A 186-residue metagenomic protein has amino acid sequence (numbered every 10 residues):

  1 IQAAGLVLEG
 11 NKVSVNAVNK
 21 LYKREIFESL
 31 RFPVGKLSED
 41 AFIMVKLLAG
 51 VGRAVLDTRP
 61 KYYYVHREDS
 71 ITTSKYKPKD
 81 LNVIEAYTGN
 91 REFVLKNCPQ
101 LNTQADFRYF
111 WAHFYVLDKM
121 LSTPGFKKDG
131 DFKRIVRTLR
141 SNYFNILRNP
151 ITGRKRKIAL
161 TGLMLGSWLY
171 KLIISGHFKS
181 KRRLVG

Functional and structural regions predicted by a protein language model:
I1-V55, V65-P78: Donor-binding/catalytic cores of nucleotide-activated saccharide and glycerol-phosphate transferases/polymerases
A17, A105, G153-R154: Short alpha-helical segments used as structural interaction elements across diverse proteins
I43, A86, Y109: Catalytic-loop motifs flanking and including active-site residues across diverse enzymes
V55-D57, Q104: A structural signal for short, well-ordered beta-strand segments and their strand-loop junctions that often border
P60-E68, S74-L101, H113-N145: Catalytic core of nucleotide-sugar-dependent glycosyltransferases
L101-R108: All-alpha amphipathic helical-bundle segments outside canonical DNA-binding/catalytic cores that form hydrophobic
P124-G186: Membrane-interface aromatic/basic loop that binds lipid-linked glycans or pyrophosphate carriers, typified by
